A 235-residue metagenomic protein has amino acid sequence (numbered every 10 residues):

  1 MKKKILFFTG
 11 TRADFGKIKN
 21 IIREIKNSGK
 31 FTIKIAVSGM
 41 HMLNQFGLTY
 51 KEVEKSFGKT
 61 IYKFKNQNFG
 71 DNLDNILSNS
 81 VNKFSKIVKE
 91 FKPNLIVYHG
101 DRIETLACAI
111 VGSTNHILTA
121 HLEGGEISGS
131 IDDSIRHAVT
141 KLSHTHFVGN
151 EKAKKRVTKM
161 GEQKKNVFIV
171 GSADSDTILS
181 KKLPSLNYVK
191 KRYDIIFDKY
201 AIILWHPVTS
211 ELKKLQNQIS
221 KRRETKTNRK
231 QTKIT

Functional and structural regions predicted by a protein language model:
K4-T9, D14-E24, N66-K164: Active-site and donor-binding regions of nucleotide-sugar-utilizing enzymes
F8, M42-Q45, L142-K213: A nucleotide-sugar donor-handling region in carbohydrate enzymes
G10-T11, V37-M40, G124, S172: Cofactor-binding loop segments of dinucleotide-utilizing enzymes, especially the Rossmann-like FAD- and NAD(P)+-binding
F31-I76: Conserved nucleotide-sugar phosphate-binding/catalytic loop shared by glycosyltransferases and other
F57-K59, D74-V81, K86-F91, S175-R192 (+1 more regions): PLP-dependent amino-acid enzyme catalytic core
N94, I203, N217-Q218: Flexible, glycine-rich loop/tail regions that form catalytic "lids" or insertion modules at the edges of active sites
D133, S185, L215-K221: Charged helix-capping and loop-helix junction motifs
E224, R229-Q231: Compositionally biased, intrinsically disordered low-complexity segments enriched in Pro/Arg/Gln/His
